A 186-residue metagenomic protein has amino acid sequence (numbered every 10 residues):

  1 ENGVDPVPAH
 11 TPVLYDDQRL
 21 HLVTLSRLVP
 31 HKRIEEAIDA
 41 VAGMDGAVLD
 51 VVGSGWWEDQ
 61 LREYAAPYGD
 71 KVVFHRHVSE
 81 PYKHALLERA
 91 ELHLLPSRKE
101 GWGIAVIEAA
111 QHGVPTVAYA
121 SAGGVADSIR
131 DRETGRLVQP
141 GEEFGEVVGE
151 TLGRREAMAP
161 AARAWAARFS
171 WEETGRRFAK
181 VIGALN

Functional and structural regions predicted by a protein language model:
G3: Carbohydrate-associated surface elements
V13-K32, I38-A42, D50: Conserved donor-binding/catalytic core segment of Leloir-type glycosyltransferases
L61-V78: Nucleotide-activated donor-binding/catalytic signature segment of Leloir-type glycosyltransferases, i.e., the conserved
H77-V78, A85-A90: Short alpha-helical donor nucleotide-sugar binding micro-motif in glycosyltransferases
R98: Aromatic "clamp/platform" in nucleotide-sugar-dependent glycosyltransferases that forms part of the donor/acceptor
P115-Y119: Short hydrophobic beta-strand element within catalytic cores of glycosyltransferases and related nucleotide-activated
R130-E142, G149-R154: Conserved acidic donor-binding segment of nucleotide-sugar-dependent glycosyltransferases
E156-F169: A short, well-ordered alpha-helix in the C-terminal region of glycosyltransferases
